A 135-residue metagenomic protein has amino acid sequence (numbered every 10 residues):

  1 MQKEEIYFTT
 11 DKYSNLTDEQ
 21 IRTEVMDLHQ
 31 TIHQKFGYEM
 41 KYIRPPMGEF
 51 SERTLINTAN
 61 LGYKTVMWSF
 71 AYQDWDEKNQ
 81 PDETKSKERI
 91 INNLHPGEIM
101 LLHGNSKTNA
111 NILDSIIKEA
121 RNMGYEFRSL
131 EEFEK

Functional and structural regions predicted by a protein language model:
Q2-K135: Catalytic domains of cell-wall/extracellular-matrix polysaccharide-remodeling enzymes, centered on de-N-acetylation
